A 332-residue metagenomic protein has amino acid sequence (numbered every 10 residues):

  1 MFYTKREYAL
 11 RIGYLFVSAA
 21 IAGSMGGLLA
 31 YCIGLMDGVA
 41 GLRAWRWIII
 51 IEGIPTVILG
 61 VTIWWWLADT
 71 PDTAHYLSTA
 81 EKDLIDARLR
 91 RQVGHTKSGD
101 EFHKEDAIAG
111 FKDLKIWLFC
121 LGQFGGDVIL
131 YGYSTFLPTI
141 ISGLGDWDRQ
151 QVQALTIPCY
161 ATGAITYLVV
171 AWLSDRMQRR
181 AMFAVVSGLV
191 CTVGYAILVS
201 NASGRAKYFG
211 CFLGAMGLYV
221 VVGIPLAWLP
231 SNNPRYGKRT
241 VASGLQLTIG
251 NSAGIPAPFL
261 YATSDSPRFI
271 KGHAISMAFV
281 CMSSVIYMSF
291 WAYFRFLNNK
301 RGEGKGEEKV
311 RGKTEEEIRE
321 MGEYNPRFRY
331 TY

Functional and structural regions predicted by a protein language model:
M1-Y3, V220-R235, S243: Intracellular juxtamembrane helix-capping segments at the cytosolic ends of symmetry-related transmembrane helices
A9-L42, I49-T56, S243-A257: Glycine-rich segments within core transmembrane alpha-helices of 12-TM secondary carriers
G27, F102-W172, M182, V222 (+3 more regions): Extracytoplasmic gate region of multi-pass secondary transporters
G34, I165-R179, D265: Helix-to-loop junctions at the C-terminal end of transmembrane segments in multipass secondary transporters
W64-T96, R268-Y332: Intracellular terminal tails of multi-pass secondary transporters
A181-I197: Structural signature of the two symmetry-related core transmembrane helices
R205-W228, Q246-L247: Hydrophobic core of transmembrane alpha-helices in multi-pass small-molecule transporters, especially MFS/SLC-type
Y236-F269, I275-F279: A late C-terminal transmembrane helix in Major Facilitator Superfamily
